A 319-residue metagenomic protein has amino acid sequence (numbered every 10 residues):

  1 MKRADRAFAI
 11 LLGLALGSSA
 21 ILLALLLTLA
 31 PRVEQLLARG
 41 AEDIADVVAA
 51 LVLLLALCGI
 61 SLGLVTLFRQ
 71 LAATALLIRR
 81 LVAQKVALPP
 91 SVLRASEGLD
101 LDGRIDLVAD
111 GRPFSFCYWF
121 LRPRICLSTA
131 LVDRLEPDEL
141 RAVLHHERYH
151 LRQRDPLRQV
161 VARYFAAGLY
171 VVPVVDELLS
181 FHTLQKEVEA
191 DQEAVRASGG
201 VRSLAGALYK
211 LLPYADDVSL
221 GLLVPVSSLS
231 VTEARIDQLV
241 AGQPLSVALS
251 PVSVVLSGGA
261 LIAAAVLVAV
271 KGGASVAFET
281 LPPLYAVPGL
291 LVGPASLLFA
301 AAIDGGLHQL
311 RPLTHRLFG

Functional and structural regions predicted by a protein language model:
M1-A7, F68-Q159, E177-L249, L307-G319: Polar-ligand-bearing catalytic/cofactor-coordination segments of membrane-embedded or membrane-tethered inner-membrane
M1-L107, S246-G319: Hydrophobic or amphipathic, alpha-helical segments that drive membrane association/targeting
R158-A167: Basic, amphipathic juxtamembrane/active-site segments that coordinate anionic phosphate or diphosphate groups
V171-E177: Substrate-binding clefts and substrate-entry loops adjacent to catalytic sites of polymer-processing enzymes acting on
